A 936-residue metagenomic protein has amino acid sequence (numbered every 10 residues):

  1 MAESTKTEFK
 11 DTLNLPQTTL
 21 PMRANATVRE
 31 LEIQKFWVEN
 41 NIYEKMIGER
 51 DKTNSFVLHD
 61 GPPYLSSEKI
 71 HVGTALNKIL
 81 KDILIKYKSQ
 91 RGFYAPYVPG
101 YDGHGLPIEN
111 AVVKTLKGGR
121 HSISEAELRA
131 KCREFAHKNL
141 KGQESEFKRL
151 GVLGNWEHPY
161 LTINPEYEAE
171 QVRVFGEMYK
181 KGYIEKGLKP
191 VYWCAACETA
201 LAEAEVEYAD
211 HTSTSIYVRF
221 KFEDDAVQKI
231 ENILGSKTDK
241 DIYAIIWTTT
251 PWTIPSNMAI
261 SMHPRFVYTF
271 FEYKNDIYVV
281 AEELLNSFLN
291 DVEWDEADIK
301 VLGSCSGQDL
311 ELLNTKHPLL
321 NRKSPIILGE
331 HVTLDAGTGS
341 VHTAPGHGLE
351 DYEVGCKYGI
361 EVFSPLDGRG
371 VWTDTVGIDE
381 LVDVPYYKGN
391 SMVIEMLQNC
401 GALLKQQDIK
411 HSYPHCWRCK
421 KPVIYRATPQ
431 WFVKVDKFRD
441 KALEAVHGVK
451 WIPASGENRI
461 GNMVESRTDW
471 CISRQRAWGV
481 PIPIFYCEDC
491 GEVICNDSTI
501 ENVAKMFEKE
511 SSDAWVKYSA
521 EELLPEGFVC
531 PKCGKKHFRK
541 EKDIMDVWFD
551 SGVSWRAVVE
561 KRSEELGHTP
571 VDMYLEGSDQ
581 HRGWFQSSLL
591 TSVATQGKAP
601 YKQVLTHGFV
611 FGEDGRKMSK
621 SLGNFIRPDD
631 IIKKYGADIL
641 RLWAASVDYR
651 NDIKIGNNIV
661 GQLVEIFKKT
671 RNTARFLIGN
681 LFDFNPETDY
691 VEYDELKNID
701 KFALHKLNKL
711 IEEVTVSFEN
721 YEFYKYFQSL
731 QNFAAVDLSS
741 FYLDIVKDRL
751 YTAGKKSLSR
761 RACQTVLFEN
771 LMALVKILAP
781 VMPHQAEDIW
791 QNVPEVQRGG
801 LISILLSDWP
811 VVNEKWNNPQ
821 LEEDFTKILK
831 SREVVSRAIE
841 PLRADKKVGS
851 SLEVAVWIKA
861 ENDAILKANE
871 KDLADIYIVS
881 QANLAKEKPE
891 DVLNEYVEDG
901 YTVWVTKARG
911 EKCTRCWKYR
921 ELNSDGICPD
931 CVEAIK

Functional and structural regions predicted by a protein language model:
A2-A26, E32, F36-N40, V113-P255 (+14 more regions): Residue patterns forming the tRNA-binding/recognition surfaces of aminoacyl-tRNA synthetases and related DALR
G48-A111, Q171, I246-I254, S261 (+5 more regions): N-terminal catalytic cores of NTP/NDP-binding nucleotidyl/phosphoryl-transfer enzymes
R50, N54-G61, V72-L76, L80 (+17 more regions): Secondary-structure capping and boundary motifs in well-ordered enzyme cores
D102, V191, A195, L201-A209 (+8 more regions): Acidic, turn-prone loop/beta-hairpin segments
E198, Q475, G491, G534-K535 (+2 more regions): Cys/His-coordinated zinc-binding microdomains
A202, I424, C495, H537-R539 (+2 more regions): Short functional micro-motifs and their immediate structural scaffolds
F222-A226, Y358-G370, R476-W478, D497-D652: Alpha-helical recognition segments enriched in aromatics with Gly/Pro capping that present substrate-recognition
A259, F266-S340, L349, E353: Protease-associated
